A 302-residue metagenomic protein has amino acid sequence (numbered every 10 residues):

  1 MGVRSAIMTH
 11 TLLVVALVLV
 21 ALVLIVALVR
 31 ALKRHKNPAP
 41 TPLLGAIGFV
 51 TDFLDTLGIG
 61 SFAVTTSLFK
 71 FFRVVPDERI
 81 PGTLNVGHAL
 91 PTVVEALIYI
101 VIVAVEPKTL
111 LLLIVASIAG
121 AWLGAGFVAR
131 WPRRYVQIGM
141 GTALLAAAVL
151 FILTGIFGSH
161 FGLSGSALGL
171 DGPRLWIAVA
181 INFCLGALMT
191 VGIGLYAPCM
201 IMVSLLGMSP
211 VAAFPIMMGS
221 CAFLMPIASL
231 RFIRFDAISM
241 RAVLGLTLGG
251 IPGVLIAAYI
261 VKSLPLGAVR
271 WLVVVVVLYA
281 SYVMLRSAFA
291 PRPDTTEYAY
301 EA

Functional and structural regions predicted by a protein language model:
G2-A6, Y99-K108, G155-G172, L205 (+1 more regions): Membrane-interface helix termini and inter-helical loops of multi-pass transporters
G2-S5, G120-P132: Membrane-water interface regions at transmembrane-helix termini and the short interhelical loops of multi-pass membrane
G2-V18: Feature marks short, highly hydrophobic, charge-poor N-terminal signal-anchor/signal peptide-like helices that anchor
H10-L12, W131-L144, F161, A237 (+1 more regions): Loop-to-transmembrane alpha-helix entry segments
A16-L19, L84, M140-A143, A147 (+1 more regions): Hydrophobic alpha-helical transmembrane segments of polytopic
V20-K36, V94, A125-R134, T142-G165 (+2 more regions): Transmembrane helix exit motif
P38-A121, L175-A258, K262, V275 (+2 more regions): Small-residue-rich hydrophobic segments that form or flank transmembrane alpha-helices in multi-pass membrane proteins
E297-A302: Short, intrinsically disordered terminal tails adjacent to the first/last structured region
